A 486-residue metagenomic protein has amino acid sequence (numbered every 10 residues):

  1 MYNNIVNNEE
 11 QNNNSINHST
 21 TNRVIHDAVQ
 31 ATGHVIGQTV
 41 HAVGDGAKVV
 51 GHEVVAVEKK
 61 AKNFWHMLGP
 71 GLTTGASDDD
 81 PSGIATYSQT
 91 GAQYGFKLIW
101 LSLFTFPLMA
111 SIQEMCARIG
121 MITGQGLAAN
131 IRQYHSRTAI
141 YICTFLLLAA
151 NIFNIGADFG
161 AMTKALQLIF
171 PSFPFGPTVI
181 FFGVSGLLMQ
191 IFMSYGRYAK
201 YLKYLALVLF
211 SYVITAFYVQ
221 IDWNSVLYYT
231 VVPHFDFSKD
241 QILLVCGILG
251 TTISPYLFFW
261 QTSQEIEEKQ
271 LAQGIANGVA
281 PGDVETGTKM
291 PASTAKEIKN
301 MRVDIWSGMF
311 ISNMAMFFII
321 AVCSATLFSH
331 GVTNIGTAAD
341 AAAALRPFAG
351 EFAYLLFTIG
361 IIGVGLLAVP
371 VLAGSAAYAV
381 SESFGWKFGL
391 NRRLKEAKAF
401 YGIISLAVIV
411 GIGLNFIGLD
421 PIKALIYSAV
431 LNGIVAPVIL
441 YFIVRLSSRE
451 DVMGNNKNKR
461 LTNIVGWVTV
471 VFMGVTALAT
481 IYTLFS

Functional and structural regions predicted by a protein language model:
D27-S82, E268, A272-I275, S293-N300 (+1 more regions): Membrane-interface "cap" regions at the ends of multi-pass membrane proteins
G75, L108-C116, T138-M193, G250-S254 (+1 more regions): Helix-loop-helix module between adjacent transmembrane segments
T86-G91, E114-A139, K164-Q167, Q273-I275 (+4 more regions): Flexible loop linkers connecting adjacent transmembrane helices in multi-pass alpha-helical membrane transporters
L108-A117, I122, S263-Q270, M290-A292 (+1 more regions): Extracellular/periplasmic helix-exit of transmembrane alpha-helices
R137, F175-F181, F352, L356 (+2 more regions): Loop-to-transmembrane helix boundary motifs in multi-pass membrane proteins
T144, I169-F192, L207-F217, E396-V410 (+1 more regions): Transmembrane alpha-helical segments of multi-pass small-molecule transport proteins
F181, Q190-Q220, K239, L431 (+3 more regions): Membrane-interface loop-to-helix entry segments
L207-H234, I242-E265, F442-D451, A477-L484: Hydrophobic alpha-helical segments and their helix-loop junctions in multi-pass secondary transporters
